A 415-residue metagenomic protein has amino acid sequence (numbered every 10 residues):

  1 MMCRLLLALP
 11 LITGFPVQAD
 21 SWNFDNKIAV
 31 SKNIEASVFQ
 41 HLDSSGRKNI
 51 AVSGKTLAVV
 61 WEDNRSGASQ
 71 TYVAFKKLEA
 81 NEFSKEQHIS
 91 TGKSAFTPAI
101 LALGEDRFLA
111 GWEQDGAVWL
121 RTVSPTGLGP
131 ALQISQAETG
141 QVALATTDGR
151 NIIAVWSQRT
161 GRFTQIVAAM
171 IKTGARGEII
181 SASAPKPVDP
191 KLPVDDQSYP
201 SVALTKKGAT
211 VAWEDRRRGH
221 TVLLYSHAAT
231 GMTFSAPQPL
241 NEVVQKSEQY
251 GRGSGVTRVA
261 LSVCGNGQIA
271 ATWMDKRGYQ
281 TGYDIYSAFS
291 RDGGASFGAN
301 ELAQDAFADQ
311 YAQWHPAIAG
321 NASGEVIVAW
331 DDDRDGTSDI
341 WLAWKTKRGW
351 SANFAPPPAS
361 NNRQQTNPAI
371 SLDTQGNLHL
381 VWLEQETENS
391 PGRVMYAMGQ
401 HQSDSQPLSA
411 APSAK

Functional and structural regions predicted by a protein language model:
R4-G14: Bacterial N-terminal signal peptides
A19-K415: Extracellular, repeat-based ectodomains that mediate carbohydrate processing or recognition
